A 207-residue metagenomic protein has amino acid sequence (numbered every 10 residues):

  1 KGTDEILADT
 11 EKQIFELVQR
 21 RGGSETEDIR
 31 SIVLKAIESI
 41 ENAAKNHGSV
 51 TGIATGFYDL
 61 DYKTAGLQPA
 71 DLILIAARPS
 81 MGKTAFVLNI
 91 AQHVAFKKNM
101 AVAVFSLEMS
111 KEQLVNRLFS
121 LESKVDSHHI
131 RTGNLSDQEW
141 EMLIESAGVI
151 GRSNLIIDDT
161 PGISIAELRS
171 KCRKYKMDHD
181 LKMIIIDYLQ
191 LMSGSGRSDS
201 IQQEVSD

Functional and structural regions predicted by a protein language model:
K1-P69, V125, E139-E141, E145-N154 (+3 more regions): Core recognition of P-loop NTPase motor domains used across DNA-transaction enzymes
Q68-I73, M100: Pre-Walker A (Motif I) flank of P-loop NTPase domains
A76: Residues at the beta-strand->loop junction immediately N-terminal to the Walker
P79: The conserved Walker
K83: Conserved lysine of the Walker
H93, K98-D180, G194: Cytosolic-facing regulatory segments adjacent to core modules
L181-D207: Helical hairpin unit composed of two closely spaced alpha helices linked by a short loop
